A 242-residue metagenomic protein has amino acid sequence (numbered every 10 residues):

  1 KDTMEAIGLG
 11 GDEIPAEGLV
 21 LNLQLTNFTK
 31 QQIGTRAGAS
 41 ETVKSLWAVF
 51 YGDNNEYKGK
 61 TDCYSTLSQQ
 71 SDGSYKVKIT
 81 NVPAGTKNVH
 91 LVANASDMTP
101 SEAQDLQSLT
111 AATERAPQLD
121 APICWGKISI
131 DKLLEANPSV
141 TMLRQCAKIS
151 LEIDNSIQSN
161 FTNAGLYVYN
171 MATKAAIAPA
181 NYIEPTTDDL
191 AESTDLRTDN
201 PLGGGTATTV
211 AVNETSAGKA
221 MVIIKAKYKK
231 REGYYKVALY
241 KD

Functional and structural regions predicted by a protein language model:
K1-L25, L151: Bacterial Sec-dependent N-terminal signal peptides
T3, T61-D62, I128: Intrinsically disordered, low-complexity regulatory regions in eukaryotic proteins
I14-A16, E41-V43, M142-C146: Short, surface-exposed loop/turn motifs at beta-strand boundaries within globular domains
G18-V20, S74-K76, N137, K148: Intrinsic-disorder/low-complexity, polar/charged segments enriched in Ser/Thr/Lys/Arg/Asp/Glu/Gln
K30-A103, E152, I157-D242: Tryptophan-paired
A103-K132, A172-T187: Short, flexible helix-coil linker/hinge segments at the edges of structured domains or between repeats
A112-D154, D242: Extracellular beta-sheet/turn segments enriched in Thr/Pro/Gly and aliphatic residues
